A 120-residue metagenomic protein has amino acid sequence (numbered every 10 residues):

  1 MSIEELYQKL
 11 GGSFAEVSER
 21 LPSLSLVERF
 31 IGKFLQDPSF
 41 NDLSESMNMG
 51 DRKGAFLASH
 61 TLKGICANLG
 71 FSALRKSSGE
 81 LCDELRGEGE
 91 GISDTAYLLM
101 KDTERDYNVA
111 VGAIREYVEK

Functional and structural regions predicted by a protein language model:
M1-S2: C-terminal compact regulatory domains
Y7-G11: N-terminal helix initiation/capping motif
G12-T61, I92-V118: Long, amphipathic alpha-helical coiled-coil segments characteristic of histidine-phosphotransfer scaffolds
D51-A58, C66-R86: Short, well-ordered alpha-helical segments that carry or flank key catalytic/ligand-binding motifs at enzyme/regulatory
G89: A contiguous, mid-protein "functional segment" used to position or interact with cofactors/ions or partner subunits
